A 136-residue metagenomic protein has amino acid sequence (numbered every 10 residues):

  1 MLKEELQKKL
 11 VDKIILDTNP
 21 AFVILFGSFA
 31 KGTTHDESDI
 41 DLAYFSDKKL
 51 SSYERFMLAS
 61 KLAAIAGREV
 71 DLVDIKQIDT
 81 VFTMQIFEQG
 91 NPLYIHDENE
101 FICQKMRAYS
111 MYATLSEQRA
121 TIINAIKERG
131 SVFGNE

Functional and structural regions predicted by a protein language model:
M1-F22, K31-G32, D47-E136: Catalytic core of pol beta-like nucleotidyltransferases
S28: Conserved H-loop
H35-S38: Short glycine/proline-enriched turns and hinge-like loops at secondary-structure junctions
A43-F45: Short hydrophobic/aromatic beta-strand micro-patches that form the beta-sheet surface supporting nucleotide- or nucleic
